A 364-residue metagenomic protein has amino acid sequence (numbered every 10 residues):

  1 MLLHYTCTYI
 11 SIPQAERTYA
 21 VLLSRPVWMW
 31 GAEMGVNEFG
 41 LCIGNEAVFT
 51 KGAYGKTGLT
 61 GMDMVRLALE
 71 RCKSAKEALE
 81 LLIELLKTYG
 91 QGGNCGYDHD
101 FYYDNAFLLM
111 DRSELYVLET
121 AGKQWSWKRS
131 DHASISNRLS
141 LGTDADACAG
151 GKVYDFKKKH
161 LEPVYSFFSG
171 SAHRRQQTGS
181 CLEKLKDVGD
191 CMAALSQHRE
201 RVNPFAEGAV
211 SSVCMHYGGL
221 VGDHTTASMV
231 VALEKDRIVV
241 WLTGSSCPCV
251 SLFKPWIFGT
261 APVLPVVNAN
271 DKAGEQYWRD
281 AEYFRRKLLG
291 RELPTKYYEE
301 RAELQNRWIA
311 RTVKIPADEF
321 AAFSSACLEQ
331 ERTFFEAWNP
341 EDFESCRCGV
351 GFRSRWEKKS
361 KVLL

Functional and structural regions predicted by a protein language model:
M1-G61, L81-A194, E200-A206, T226 (+2 more regions): A contiguous strand-loop segment
L59, C72-K73: Soluble non-cytosolic domains of exported or imported proteins
V65-C72: Short, well-ordered beta-strand elements within core beta-sheets of diverse protein domains
K73-S74, D187: Alpha-helix N-cap recognition
G208-A209, L220: Catalytic-pocket segment enriched in acidic/His residues
M215-E336: Substrate-recognition/cap regions that form aromatic- and gly/pro-loop-enriched pockets for small-molecule ligands
N339-L364: Long, low-complexity or tandemly repetitive, helically biased scaffold regions used for multimeric assembly/adhesion
